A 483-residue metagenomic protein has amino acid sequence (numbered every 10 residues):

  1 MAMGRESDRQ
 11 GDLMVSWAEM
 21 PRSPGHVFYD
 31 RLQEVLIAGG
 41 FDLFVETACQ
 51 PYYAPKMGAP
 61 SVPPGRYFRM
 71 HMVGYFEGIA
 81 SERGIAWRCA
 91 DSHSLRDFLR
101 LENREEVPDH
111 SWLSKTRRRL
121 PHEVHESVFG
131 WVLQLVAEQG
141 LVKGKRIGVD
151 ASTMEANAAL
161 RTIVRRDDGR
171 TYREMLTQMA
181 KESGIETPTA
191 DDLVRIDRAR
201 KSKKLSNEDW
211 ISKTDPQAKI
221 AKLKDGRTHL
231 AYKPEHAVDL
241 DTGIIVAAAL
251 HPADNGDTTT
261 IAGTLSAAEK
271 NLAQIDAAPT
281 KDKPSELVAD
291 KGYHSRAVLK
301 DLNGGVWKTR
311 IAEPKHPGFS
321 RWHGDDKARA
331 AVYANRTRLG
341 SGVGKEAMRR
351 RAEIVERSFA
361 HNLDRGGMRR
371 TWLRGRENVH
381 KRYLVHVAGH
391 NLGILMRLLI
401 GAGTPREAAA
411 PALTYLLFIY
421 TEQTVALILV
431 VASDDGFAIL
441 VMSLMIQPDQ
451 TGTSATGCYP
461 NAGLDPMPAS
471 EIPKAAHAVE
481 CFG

Functional and structural regions predicted by a protein language model:
M1-R22, A408: Short, flexible loop/hinge motifs at secondary-structure junctions
A2, V15, P21, V73 (+2 more regions): Position-driven detector of the extreme protein N-terminus
E6, P21, G25, R165-G169: Intrinsic-disorder-associated interaction segments
D8, T47, H71, R96-S114: Peripheral, non-cofactor segments flanking catalytic/redox cores
R22, H26-M72, E77, V379: Basic, short loop/linker segments at the boundary and entry of helix-turn-helix/winged-helix-like folds
V73-F76, D91, L95: Amphipathic alpha-helical interaction surfaces
G78-A90, L101-G483: Anion-binding and metal-coordination hotspots
